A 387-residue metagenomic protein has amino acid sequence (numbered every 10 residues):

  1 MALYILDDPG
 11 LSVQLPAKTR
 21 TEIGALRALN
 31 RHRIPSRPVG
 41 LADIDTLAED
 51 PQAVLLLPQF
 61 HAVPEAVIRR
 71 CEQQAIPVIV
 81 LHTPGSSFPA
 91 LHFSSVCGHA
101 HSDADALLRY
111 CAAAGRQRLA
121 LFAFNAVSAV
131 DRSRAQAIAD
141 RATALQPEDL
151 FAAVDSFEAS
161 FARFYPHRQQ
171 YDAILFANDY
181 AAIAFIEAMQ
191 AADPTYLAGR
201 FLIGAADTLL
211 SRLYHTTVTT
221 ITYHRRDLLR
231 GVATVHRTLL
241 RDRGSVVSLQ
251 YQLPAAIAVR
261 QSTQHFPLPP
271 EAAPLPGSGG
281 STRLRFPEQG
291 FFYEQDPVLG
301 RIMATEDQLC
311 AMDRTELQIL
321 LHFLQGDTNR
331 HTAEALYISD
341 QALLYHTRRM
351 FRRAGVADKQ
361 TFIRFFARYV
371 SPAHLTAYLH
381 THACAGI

Functional and structural regions predicted by a protein language model:
M1, G85, L91-L121, F157-A162 (+2 more regions): Hydrophobic alpha-helical segments within soluble ligand-binding/sensing domains
M1-R109: Alpha-helical recognition/docking segments in bacterial nutrient-uptake and carbohydrate-utilization systems
K18-R20, G24-L29, A90-F93, Q169-Q170 (+2 more regions): Flexible loop/turn connectors
A25, G40-I79, L107, C111 (+5 more regions): Hydrophobic alpha-helical
A273, Y293-T315: Regulatory hinge/linker segments at domain boundaries that couple sensory/effector modules to output domains
E316-F323, M350: Short alpha-helical "packing" element that flanks the helix-turn-helix/winged-helix DNA-binding module
G326-T361: Recognition helix of helix-turn-helix DNA-binding domains
V356-P372: Short, basic, alpha-helical segments at the C-terminal edge of helix-turn-helix-like DNA-binding modules
